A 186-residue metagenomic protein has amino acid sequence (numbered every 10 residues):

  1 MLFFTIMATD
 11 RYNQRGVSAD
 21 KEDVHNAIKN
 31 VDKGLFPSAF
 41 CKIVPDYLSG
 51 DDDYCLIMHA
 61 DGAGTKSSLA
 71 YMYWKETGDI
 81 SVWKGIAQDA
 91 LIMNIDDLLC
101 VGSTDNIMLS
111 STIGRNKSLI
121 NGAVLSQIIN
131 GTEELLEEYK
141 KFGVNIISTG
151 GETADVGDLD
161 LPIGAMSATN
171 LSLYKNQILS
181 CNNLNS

Functional and structural regions predicted by a protein language model:
L2-V82, V101, T112-R115, Q127-E152 (+4 more regions): Extreme N-terminal cap/leader segments of soluble proteins
Y54-L56, N106, I163: A residue-level signal for beta-strand positions that form part of recognition/binding surfaces within mature
S81-D89, G122: Short, conserved micro-motifs enriched in small and acidic residues
A87-L98, G131-L135: Short, well-ordered amphipathic alpha-helical segments that serve as non-catalytic structural scaffolds within diverse
D96-L109: Glycine/serine-rich loop-strand microenvironments at binding/catalytic pocket rims
T104-I107, A123, Q127: Short, polar/acidic, helix-capping and beta-turn segments at strand->helix junctions that line the mouths
N116-S126, L159-G164: Short glycine/threonine-rich loop-to-helix capping motif typified by GTGT followed within a few residues by an Asp-Pro
